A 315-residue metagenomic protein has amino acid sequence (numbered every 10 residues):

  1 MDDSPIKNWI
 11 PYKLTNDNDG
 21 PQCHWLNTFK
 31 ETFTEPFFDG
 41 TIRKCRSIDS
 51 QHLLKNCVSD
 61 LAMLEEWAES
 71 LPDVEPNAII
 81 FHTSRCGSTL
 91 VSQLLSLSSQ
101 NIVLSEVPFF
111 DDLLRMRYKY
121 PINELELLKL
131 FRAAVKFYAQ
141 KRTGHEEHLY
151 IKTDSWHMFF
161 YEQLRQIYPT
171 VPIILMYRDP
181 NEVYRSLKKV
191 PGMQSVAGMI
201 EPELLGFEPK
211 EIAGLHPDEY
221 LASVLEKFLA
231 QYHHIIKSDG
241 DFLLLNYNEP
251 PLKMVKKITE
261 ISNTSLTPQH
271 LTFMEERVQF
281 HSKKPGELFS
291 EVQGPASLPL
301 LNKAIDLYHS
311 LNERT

Functional and structural regions predicted by a protein language model:
M1-E69, K210-L221, L225-T315: PAPS-dependent sulfotransferases, especially Golgi type II membrane carbohydrate sulfotransferases
D3-V190: PAPS-dependent sulfotransferase catalytic domain
I102, H145, L175, Q194 (+5 more regions): Secondary-structure transition/capping residues
F109-Y120, H145, S155-H234, E249 (+1 more regions): PAPS-dependent sulfotransferase catalytic domain
N123-A133, M193-G206, E287-S297: A polyampholytic, Gly/Pro-enriched intrinsically disordered region
